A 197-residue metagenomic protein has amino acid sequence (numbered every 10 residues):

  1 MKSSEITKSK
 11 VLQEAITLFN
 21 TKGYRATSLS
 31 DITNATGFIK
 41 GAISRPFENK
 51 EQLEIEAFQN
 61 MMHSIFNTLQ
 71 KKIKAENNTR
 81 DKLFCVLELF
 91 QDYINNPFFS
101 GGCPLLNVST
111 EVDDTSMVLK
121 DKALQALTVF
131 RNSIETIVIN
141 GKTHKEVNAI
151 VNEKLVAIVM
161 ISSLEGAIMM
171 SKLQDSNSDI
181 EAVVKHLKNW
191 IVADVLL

Functional and structural regions predicted by a protein language model:
M1, C85-Y93, T128-N140, H144 (+2 more regions): C-terminal peripheral helix-coil segments that are non-catalytic and often amphipathic
T7-A15, I32, A57-M61, I65 (+1 more regions): Generic hydrophobic, amphipathic alpha-helix propensity
K10, L18-Q52, E56: Helix-turn-helix
E56, K71-S100, E153-M160: Hydrophobic alpha-helical connector segments
N60, K71, V118-V129, S133-T136: Short, solvent-exposed amphipathic helices
N96-V118: Amphipathic alpha-helical segments used for helix-helix packing
D121-Q125, T143-V159, N177-S178: All-alpha amphipathic helical-bundle segments outside canonical DNA-binding/catalytic cores that form hydrophobic
V151-M169, H186-W190: Hydrophobic alpha-helical segments that form the core of small-molecule binding pockets and/or dimer interfaces
